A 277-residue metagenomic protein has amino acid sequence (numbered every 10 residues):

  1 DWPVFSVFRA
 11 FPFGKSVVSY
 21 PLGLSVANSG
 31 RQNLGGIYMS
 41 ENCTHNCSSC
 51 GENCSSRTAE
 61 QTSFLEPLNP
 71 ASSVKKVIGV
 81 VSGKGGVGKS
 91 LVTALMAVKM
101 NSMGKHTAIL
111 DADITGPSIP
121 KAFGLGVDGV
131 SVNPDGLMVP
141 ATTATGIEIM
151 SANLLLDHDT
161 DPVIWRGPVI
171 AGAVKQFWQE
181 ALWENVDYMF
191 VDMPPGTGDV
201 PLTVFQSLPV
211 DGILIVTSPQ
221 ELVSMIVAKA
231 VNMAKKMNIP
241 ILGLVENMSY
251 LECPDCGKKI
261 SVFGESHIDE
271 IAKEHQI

Functional and structural regions predicted by a protein language model:
K15, S19-Y38: Short, Lys/Arg-enriched N-terminal segments with co-localized hydrophobic residues within the first ~10-30 amino acids
M39-P67: Cysteine-cluster motifs in flexible loop/terminal segments that predominantly coordinate metals
A71, K76-I114, V231: Walker A/P-loop phosphate-binding motif and the immediately C-terminal alpha-helix
V74, G85, D111, I119 (+5 more regions): Residue-level signature of catalytic and energy-coupling elements of molecular machines, predominantly ATP/GTP-dependent
T107, A112-L156, A171: Phosphate-binding loop that captures ATP/GTP phosphates
L156-V204: Phosphate-binding/switch loop-helix module in NTP-utilizing enzymes
D187-Y188, P194-I277: Conserved catalytic-core segment of NTP-binding enzymes
